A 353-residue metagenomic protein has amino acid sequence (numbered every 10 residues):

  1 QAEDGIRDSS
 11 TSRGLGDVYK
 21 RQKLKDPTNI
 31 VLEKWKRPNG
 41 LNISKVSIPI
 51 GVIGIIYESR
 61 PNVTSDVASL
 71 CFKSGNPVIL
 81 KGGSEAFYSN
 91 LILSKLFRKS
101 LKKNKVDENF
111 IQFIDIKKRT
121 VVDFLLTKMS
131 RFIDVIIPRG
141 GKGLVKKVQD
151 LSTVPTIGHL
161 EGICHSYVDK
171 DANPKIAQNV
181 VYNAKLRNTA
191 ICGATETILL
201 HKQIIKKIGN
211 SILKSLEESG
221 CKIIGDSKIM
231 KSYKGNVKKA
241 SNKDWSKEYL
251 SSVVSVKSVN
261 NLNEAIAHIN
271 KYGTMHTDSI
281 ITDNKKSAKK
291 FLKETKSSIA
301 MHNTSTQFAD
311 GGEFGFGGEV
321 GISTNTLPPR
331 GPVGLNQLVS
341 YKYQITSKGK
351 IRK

Functional and structural regions predicted by a protein language model:
Q1-Y19: Single conserved hydrophobic/aromatic residue that forms the stacking wall/gate of nucleotide- or nucleobase-binding
G16, G51, D134, E196 (+1 more regions): Conserved acidic residues
D17-K34: Membrane-anchoring hydrophobic helices of lipid-metabolizing enzymes
Q22-D26, K95-V106, T127-R131, P138 (+7 more regions): Generic secondary-structure signature for well-ordered alpha-helical cores
V31-D171, K175: Rossmann-like NAD(P) dinucleotide-binding subdomain of oxidoreductase/dehydrogenase enzymes
S59-N62, D66-P77, L96, K103 (+2 more regions): ALDH superfamily catalytic-core signature
S241-K353: Conserved C-terminal structural/oligomerization subdomain of aldehyde/semialdehyde dehydrogenase
